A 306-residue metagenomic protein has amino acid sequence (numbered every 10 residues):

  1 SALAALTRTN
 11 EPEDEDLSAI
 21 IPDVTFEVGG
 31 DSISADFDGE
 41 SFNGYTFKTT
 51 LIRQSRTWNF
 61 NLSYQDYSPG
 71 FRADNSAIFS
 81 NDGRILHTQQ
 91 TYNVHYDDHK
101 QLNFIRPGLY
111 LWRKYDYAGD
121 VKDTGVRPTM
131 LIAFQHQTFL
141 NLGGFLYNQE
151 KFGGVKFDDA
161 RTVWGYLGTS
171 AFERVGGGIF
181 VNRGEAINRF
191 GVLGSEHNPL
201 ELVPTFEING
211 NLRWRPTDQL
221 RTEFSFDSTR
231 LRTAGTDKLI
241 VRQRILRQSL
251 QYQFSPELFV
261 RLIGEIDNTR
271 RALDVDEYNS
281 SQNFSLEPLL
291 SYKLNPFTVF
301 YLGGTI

Functional and structural regions predicted by a protein language model:
L3-I306: Exposed, low-structure sequence patches enriched in small/polar residues
